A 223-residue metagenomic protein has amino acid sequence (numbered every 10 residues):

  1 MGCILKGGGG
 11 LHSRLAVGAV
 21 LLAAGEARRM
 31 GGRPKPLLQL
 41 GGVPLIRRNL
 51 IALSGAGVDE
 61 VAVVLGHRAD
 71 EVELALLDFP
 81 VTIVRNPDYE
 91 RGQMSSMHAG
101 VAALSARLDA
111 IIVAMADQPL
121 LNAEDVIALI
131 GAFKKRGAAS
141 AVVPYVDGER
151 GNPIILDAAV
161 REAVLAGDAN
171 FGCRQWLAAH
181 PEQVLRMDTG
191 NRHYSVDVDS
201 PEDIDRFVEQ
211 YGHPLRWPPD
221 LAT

Functional and structural regions predicted by a protein language model:
G2-A16, E162, D168-T223: Conserved alpha/beta core of the MobA/IspD/sugar-nucleotide pyrophosphorylase nucleotidyltransferase superfamily
G8, H12-G66: N-terminal glycine-rich phosphate-binding loop and ensuing alpha1 helix
R33, G57, L77-P80, H180: Short, structured coil segments at secondary-structure junctions
R48, A52, E71, S95-A99 (+3 more regions): Alpha-helical elements of Rossmann-like donor-binding domains used by nucleotide-donor carbohydrate transfer enzymes
H67-R68, D88, G92, E124 (+4 more regions): Short beta->alpha linker loops
E71-A110, N170, R174: Short phosphate-binding loop-to-helix
E90-L165: Conserved beta-loop-beta/alpha segment of the NTase-like Rossmann-fold superfamily that binds/positions NTPs
